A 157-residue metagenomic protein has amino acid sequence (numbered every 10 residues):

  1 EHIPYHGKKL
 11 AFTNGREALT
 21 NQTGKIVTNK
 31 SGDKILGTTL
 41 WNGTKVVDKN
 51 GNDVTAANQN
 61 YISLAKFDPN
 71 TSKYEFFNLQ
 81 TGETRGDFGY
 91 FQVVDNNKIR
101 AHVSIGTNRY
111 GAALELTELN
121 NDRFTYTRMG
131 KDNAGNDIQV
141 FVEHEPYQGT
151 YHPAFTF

Functional and structural regions predicted by a protein language model:
E1-D87, N97-F157: Lipid interaction determinants
G89-Q92: Short beta-strand-centered aromatic/proline hotspots
